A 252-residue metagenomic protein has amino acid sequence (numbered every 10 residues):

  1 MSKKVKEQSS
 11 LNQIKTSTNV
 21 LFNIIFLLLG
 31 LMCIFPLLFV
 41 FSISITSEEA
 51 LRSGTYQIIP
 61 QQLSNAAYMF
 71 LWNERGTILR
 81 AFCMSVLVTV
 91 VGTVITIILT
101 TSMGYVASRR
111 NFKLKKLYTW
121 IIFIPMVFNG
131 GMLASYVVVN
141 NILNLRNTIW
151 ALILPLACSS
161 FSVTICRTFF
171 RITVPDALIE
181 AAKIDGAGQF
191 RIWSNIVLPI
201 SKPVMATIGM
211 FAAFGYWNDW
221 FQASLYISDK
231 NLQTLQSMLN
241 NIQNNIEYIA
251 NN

Functional and structural regions predicted by a protein language model:
S2-N252: A hydrophobic, multi-pass inner-membrane permease signature
